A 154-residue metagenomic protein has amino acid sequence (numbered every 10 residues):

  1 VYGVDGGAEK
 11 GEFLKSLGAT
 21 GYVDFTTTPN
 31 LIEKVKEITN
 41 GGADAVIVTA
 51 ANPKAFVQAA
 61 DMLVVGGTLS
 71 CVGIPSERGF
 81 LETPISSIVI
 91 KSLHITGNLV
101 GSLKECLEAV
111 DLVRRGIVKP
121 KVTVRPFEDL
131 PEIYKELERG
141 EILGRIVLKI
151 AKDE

Functional and structural regions predicted by a protein language model:
V1-Q58: Adenosine-nucleotide cofactor-binding segment
D5-F13, R78-I85, C106: Short, glycine/polar-rich helix-capping loops at beta-to-alpha or helix-loop-helix junctions that flank or form
G7, P75, G101: Residues in the short beta-alpha loop(s) of Rossmann-like NAD(P)-binding domains
K15-S16, V57-D61, E82-P84, E108-V110: Short amphipathic alpha-helical segments
N52-P53, I74-E77, D153-E154: Short glycine-rich anion-binding loops that position phosphate/pyrophosphate groups of nucleotides and phosphorylated
V57, L103-E154: C-terminal hydrophobic helical "lid"/dimerization subdomain of Rossmann-like NAD(P)H-dependent oxidoreductases
L63-V65: Helix-to-beta-strand junctions that scaffold the AdoMet/dcAdoMet cofactor pocket in Class I SAM-dependent enzymes
G67-S70, E82-V122: Rossmann-fold dehydrogenase core element
